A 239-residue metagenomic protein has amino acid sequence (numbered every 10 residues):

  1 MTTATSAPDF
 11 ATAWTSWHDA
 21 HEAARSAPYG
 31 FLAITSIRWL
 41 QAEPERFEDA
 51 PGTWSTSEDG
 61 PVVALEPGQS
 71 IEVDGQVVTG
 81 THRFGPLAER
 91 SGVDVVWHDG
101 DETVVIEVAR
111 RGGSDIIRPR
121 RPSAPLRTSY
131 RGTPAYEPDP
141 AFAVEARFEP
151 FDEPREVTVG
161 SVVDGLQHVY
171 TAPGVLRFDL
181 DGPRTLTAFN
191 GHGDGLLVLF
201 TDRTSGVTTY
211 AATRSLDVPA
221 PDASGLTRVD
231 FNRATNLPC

Functional and structural regions predicted by a protein language model:
T2-T5, D9, D59: Long, low-complexity, serine/threonine/proline-rich intrinsically disordered regulatory regions in eukaryotic signaling
T3, S16-H21, R25, P219-C239: Long, compositionally biased interface segments
H18-T53: N-terminal beta-hairpin/loop module of FHA
W39-A42, G160-F178, G182-L186, G191 (+1 more regions): C-terminal, non-catalytic interaction/recognition modules in large multi-subunit enzymes and RNPs
L40-V96: Forkhead-associated
P51-S57, E102-R110, T185-F189: Broad, structure-driven detector of short, well-ordered beta-strand segments within folded domains
G100-A172: Surface-exposed beta-loop interaction hotspot
R177-D222, D230-N232: Acidic/His-leaning functional-site neighborhoods
